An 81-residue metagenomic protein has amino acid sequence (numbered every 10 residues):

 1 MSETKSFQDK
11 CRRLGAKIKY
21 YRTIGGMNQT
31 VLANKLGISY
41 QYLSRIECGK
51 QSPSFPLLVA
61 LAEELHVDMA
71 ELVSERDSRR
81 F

Functional and structural regions predicted by a protein language model:
S2-E3, E63, E71-F81: Short, charged recognition helix plus adjacent turn of helix-turn-helix-like nucleic-acid-binding domains
S2-I24: A short, Lys/Arg-rich alpha-helix, primarily the initiator
A16-V31, K35, A60: Short basic helix-loop element that most often maps to the first helix and adjoining turn of HTH DNA-binding modules
I18, L32-A33, L43-I46, L72: Conserved hydrophobic/aromatic packing and binding residues within compact polymer-binding modules
L36-S52: Recognition helix of helix-turn-helix/homeodomain-like DNA-binding domains that insert into the DNA major groove
E47, L57, L65, V73-R76: DNA major-groove recognition helix of helix-turn-helix
K50-A60, F81: Short, basic-rich loop-to-helix N-cap that marks the start of a DNA-contacting helix
